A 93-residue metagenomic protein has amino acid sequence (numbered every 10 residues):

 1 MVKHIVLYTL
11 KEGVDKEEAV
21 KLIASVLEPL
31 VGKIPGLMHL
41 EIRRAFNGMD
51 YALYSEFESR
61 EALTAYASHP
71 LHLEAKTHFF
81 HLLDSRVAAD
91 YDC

Functional and structural regions predicted by a protein language model:
M1-Y51, E58-S68, Y91-C93: Short S/T/G/P-rich N-terminal loop/turn motif that feeds into the first structured element of a domain
G36, K76-Y91: Conserved short beta-strand edge segments in small beta-sheet-based binding/regulatory domains
H69-L73: Histidine-centered catalytic/metal-coordination loop motif
